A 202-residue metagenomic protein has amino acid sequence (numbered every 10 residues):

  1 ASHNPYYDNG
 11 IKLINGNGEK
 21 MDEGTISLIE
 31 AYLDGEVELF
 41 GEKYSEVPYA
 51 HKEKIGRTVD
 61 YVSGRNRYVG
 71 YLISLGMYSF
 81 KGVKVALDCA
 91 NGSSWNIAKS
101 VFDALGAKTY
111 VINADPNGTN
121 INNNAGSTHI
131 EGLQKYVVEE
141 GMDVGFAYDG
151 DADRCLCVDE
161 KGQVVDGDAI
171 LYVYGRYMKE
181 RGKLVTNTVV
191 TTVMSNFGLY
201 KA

Functional and structural regions predicted by a protein language model:
Y6-D22, A31, G132, V138-K201: Replace "Mg2+/Mn2+-dependent" with "divalent metal-dependent
N9-E140: Gly/Ser/Thr-enriched, mixed-charge loops and adjacent short helices that form phosphate/oxyanion-binding elements
F102, K201-A202: Short, aromatic/basic amphipathic alpha-helical patches
